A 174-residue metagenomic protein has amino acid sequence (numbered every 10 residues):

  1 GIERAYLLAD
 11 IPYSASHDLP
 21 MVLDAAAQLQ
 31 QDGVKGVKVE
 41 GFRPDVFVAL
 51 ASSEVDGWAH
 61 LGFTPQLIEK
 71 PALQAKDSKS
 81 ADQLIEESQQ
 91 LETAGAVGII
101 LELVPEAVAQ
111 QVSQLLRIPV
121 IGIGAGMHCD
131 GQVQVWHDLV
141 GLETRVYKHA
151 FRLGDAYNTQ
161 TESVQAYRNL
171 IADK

Functional and structural regions predicted by a protein language model:
G1-G154, N158-K174: Alpha/beta enzyme core
